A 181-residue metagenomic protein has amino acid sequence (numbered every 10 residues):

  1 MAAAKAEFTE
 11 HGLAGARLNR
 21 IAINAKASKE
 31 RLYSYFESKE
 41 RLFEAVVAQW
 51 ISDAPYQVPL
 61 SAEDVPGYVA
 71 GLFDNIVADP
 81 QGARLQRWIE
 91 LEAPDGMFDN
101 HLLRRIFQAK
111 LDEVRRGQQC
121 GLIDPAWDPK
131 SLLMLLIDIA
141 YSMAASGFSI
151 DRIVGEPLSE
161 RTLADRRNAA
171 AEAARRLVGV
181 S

Functional and structural regions predicted by a protein language model:
A3-R41, A45: Helix-turn-helix
E10, E44-G71: Amphipathic alpha-helical linker/stalk segments
E10-A14, D79, C120: Short coil/turn segments at alpha/beta junctions that flank glycine-rich nucleotide-binding fingerprints
N19-R20, Y35, K39-E40, Q49-A54 (+6 more regions): Ligand-binding pocket scaffold of soluble enzyme catalytic domains
P55, P59, D95-C120, K130-M134: Amphipathic alpha-helical packing segments from all-alpha helical-bundle domains
P66-E90, D95-F98, I137-F148, G179-V180: Helical hydrophobic small-molecule/effector-binding pocket
D74-A78, Q108, D112-C120, D138-I139 (+1 more regions): C-terminal peripheral helix-coil segments that are non-catalytic and often amphipathic
